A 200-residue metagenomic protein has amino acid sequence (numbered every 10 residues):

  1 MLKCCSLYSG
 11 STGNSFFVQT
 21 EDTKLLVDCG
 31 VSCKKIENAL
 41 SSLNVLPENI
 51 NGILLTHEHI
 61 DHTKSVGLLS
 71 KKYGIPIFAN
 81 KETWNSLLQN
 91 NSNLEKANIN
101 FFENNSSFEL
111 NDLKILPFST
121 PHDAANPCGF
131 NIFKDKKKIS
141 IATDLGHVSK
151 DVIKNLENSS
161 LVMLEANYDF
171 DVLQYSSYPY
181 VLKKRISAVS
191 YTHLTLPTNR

Functional and structural regions predicted by a protein language model:
M1-S42, C128-D144: Conserved beta-strand hairpin/beta-sheet module of binuclear metal-dependent hydrolase folds, prominently
S6-S15, T56-V66, S70, L88 (+1 more regions): Structured catalytic core of nucleotide-sugar glycosyltransferases
V27-G30, N51-E58, A79-K81, S140-T143 (+1 more regions): Active-site neighborhood of phospho(di)ester-bond hydrolases with catalytic His/Asp-centered motifs
C33-A79: Active-site metal-binding motif and surrounding structural segment of the metallo-beta-lactamase
K81-K136: Metallo-beta-lactamase
L116-S190: Active-site-proximal loop/helix segment associated with metal-binding centers of metalloenzymes
T192-T198: Conserved small/polar residues in nucleotide/adenosyl-binding loops
